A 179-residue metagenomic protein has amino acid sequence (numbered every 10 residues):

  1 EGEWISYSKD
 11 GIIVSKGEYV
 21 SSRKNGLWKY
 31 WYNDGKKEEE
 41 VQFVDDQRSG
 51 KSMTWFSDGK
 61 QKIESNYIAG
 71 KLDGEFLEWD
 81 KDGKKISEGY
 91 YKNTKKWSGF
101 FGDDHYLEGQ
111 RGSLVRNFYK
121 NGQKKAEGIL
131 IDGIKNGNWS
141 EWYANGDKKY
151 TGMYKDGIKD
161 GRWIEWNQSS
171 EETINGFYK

Functional and structural regions predicted by a protein language model:
E1-K179: Glycine/tyrosine- and acidic-biased, solvent-exposed loop/turn segments at the edges of beta-strands
